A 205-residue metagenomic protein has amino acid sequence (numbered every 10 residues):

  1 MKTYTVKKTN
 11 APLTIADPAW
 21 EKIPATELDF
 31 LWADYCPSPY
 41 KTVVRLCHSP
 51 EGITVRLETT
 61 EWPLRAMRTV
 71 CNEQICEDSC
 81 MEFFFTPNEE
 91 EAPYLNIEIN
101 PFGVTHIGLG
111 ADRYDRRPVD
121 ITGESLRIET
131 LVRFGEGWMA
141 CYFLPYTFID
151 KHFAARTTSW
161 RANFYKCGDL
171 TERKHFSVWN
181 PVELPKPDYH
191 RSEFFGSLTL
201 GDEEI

Functional and structural regions predicted by a protein language model:
M1-I205: Structural preference for beta-rich elements and adjacent junctions enriched in aromatics
